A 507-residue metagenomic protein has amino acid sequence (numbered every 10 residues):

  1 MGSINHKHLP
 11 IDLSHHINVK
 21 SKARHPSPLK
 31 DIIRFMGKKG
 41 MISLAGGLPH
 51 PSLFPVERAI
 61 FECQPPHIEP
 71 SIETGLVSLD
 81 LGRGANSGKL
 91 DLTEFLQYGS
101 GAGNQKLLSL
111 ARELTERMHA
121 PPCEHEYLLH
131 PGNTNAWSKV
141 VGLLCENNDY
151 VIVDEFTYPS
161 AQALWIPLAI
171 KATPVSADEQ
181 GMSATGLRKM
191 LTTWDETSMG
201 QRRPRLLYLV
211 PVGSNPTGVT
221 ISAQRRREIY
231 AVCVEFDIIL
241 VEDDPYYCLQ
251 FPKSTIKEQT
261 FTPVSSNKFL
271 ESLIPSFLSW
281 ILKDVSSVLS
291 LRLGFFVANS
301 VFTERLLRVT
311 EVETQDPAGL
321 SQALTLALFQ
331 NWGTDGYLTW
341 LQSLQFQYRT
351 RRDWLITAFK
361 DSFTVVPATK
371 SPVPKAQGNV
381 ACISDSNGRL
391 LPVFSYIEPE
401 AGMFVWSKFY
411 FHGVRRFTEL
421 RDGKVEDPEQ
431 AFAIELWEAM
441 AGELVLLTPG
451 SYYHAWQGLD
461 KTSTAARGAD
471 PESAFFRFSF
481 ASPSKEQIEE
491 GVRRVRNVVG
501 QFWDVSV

Functional and structural regions predicted by a protein language model:
M1-R34, P70-D80, K189-R203, K257-Q259 (+3 more regions): Eukaryotic N-terminal low-complexity, Ser/Thr- and Lys/Arg-rich leader segments that predominantly function as
G2-G103, E435, G442, L446: N-terminal "arm"/small-domain region of PLP-dependent enzymes with the aminotransferase-like
G47-P51, T134-N135, T157-P159, Q180 (+11 more regions): Short, solvent-exposed loop/turn segments at secondary-structure junctions
I68-D237, V241, Y247-L273, F277 (+5 more regions): Conserved core of the PLP fold type I
E271-R349, T357-S362, S371, K375: Conserved core segment of the aminotransferase class I/II
L341-I356, T369-H412, T418-G423: Conserved glycine-rich beta-strand-loop-beta hairpin in the small C-terminal domain of fold type I
G442-E443, H454-V507: PLP-dependent enzyme catalytic core of the Aspartate aminotransferase-like
